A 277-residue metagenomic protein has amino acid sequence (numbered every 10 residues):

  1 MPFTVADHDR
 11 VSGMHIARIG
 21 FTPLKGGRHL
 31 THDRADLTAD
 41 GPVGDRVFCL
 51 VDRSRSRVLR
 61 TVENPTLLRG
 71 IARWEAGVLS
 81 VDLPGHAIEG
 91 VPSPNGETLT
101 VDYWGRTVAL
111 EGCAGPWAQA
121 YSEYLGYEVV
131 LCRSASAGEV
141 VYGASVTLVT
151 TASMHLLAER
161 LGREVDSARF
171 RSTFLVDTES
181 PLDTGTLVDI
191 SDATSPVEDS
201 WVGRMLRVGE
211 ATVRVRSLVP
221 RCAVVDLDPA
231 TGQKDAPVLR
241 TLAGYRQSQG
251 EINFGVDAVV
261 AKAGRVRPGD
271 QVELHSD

Functional and structural regions predicted by a protein language model:
P2-D277: Metal-cofactor-dependent catalytic cores
